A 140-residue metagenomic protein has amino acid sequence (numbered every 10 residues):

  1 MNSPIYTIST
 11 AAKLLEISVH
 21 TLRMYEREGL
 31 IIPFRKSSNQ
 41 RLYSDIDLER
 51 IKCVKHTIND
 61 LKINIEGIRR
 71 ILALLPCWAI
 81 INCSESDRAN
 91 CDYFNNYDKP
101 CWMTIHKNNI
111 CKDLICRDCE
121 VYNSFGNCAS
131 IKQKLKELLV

Functional and structural regions predicted by a protein language model:
N2-I8, K13-L14, I32-R35, D45-V140: Arg/Lys-rich, alpha-helical DNA-contact motif
S18-T21, R27: Short coil turns linking two alpha-helices in DNA-binding domains
T21, P33-F34, N39: Intrinsically disordered, low-complexity sequence elements enriched in Ser/Thr/Gly/Pro
E28, S37-L42: A short, glycine- and basic residue-enriched loop/turn that sits immediately adjacent to a domain's principal
